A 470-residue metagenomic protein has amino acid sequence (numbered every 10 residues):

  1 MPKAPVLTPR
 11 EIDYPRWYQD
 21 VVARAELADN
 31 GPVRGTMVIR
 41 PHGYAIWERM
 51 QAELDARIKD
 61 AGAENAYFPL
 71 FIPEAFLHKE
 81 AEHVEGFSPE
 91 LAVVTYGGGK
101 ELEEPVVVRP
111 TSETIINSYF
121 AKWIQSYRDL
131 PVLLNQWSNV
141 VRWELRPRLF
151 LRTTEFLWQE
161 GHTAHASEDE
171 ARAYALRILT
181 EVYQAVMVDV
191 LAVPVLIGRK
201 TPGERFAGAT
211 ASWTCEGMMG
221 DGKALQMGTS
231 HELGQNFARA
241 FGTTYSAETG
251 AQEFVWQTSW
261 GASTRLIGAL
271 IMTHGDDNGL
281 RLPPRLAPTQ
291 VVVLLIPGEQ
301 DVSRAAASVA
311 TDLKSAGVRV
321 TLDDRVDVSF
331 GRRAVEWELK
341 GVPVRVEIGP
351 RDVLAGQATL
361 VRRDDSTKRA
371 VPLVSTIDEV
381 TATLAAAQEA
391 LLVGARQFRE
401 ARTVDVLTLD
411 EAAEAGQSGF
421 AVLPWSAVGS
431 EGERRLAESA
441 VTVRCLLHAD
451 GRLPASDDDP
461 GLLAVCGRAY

Functional and structural regions predicted by a protein language model:
M1-Y470: NTP/phosphate- and nucleic-acid-binding module
